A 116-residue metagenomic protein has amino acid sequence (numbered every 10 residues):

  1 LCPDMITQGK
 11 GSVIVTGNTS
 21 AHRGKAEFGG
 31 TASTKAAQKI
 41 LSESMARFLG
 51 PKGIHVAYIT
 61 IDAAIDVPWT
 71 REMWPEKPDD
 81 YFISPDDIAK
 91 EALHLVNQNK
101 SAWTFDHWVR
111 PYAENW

Functional and structural regions predicted by a protein language model:
D4, S12, H55-A57: Structural signature of beta-strand start/N-cap positions in the alpha/beta core of ABC transporter nucleotide-binding
I6-T7, S12-A37, S42-E43, R47-G50 (+1 more regions): Catalytic loop of short-chain dehydrogenase/reductase
P51-I54, Y58-A64, W74-W116: C-terminal helical subdomain
P68-R71: A short local structural element in Rossmann-fold oxidoreductases
